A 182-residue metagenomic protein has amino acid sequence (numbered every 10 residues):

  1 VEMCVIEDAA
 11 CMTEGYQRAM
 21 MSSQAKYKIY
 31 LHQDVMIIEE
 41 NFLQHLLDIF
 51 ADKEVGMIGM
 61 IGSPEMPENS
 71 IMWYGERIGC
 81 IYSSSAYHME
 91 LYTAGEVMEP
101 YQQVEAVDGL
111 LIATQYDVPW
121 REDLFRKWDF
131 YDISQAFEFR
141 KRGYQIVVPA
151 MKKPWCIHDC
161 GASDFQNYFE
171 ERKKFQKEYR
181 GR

Functional and structural regions predicted by a protein language model:
V1-A9: Short beta-strand/loop segment that forms part of the nucleotide-sugar
A9-S23: Glycine-rich, basic loop-to-helix element that forms the pyrophosphate-binding segment of sugar-nucleotide handling
K28: Short aromatic/hydrophobic "clamp" motif used to bind/position activated sugar donors
H32-M36: The conserved acidic donor/metal-binding loop of glycosyltransferases
E40-R77: Conserved donor NDP-sugar-binding/catalytic core segment of glycosyltransferases
M89-T114: A recurrent flexible, glycine/aromatic-enriched loop bordering the glycosyltransferase active site that acts as
E105-P119, F125-K152: A short, conserved alpha-helix in the catalytic core of glycosyltransferases
V147-E171, F175: Active-site donor/metal-binding and catalytic loop motifs of nucleotide-sugar-dependent glycosylation enzymes
